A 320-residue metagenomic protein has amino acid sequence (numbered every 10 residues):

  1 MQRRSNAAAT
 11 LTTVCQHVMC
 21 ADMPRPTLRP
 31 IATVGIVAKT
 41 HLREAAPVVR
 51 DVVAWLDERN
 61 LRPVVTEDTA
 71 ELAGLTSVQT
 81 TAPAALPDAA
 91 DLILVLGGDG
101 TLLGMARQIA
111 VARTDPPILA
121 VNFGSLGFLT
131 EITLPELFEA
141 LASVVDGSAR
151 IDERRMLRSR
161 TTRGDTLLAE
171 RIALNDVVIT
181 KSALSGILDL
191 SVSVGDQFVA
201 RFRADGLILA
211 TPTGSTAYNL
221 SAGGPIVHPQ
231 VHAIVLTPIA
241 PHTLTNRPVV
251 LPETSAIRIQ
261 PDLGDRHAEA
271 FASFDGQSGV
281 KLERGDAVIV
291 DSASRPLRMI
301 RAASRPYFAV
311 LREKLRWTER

Functional and structural regions predicted by a protein language model:
M1-D22: N-terminal amphipathic/basic-hydrophobic helices that include classical n-h-c signal peptides and signal-anchor
C15-L92, L96, G104, P135-R150 (+1 more regions): ATP/NTP phosphate-donor binding region
H41, D99-T101, L126, T213-S215: Short glycine-rich anion-binding loops that position phosphate/pyrophosphate groups of nucleotides and phosphorylated
A45-A46, G100-A106, T216-S221: Short glycine/serine/threonine-rich phosphate/pyrophosphate-binding segments that cradle anionic phosphate groups
Q108-G124: Gly/Ser-rich helix-loop-strand patches that form or flank binding pockets for ribonucleotide-derived cofactors
G124-D205: Catalytic core of DAGKc-family lipid kinases
I179, G195-F198, N246-R320: ATP/nucleoside-binding phosphotransfer catalytic cores, i.e., glycine-rich phosphate-binding loops
I187, Q197-T245: Gly/Ser/Thr-rich active-site loops/lids in small-molecule metabolic enzymes that frequently grip phosphoryl groups
